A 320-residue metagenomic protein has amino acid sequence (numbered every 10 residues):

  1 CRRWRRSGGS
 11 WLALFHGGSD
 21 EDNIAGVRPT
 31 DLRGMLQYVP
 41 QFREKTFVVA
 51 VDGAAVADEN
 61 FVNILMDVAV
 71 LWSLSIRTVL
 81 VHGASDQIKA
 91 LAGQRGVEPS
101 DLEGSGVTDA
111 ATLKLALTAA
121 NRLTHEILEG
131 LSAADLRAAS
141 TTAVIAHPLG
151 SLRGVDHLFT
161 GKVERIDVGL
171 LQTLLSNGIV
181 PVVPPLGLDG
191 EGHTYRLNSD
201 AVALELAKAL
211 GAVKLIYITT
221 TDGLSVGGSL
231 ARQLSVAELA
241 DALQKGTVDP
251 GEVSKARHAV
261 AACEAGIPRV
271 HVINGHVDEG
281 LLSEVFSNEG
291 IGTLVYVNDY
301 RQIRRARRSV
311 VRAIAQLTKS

Functional and structural regions predicted by a protein language model:
R2, W11-R269, I273-H276, D299 (+1 more regions): Nucleotide/pyrophosphate-binding catalytic subdomain
G280: Anionic-ligand-binding alpha/beta catalytic cores of soluble enzymes and soluble regulatory domains that recognize
F286-A306: Long, charged amphipathic helices and adjacent flexible linkers at domain junctions
